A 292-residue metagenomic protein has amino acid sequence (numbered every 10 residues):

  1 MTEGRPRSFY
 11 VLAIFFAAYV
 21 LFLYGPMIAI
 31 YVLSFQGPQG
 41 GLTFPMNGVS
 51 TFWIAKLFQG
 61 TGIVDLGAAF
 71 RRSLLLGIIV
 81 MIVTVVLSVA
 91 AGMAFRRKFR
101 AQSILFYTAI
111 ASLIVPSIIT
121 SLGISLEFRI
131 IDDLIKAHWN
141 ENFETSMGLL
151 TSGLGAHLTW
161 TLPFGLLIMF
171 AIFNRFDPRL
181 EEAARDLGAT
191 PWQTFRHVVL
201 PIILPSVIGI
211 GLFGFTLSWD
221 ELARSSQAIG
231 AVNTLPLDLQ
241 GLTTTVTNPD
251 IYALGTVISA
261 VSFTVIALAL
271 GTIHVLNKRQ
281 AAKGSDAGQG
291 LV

Functional and structural regions predicted by a protein language model:
M1-L33: N-terminal signal-anchor/first transmembrane alpha helix
M1-R7, I78-A109, L122, L126 (+3 more regions): Transmembrane-helix boundary motif in ABC transporter permease subunits
T2-F9, G41, T51-D65, W219 (+2 more regions): Interhelical loop and adjacent transmembrane-helix boundary motif in polytopic membrane transport permeases
I14-M27, S152, L158-T159, F164-F170 (+2 more regions): Transmembrane alpha-helices
Y24-Q39, R72, S121-H138, L212-I229 (+2 more regions): A structural signal for multi-pass alpha-helical bundles of membrane permease subunits that mediate small-molecule
F44-P45, S103, I119-L158, W192 (+2 more regions): Membrane-interfacial helix termini and adjacent extracytoplasmic/periplasmic loops of multi-pass transporters
F70, A94-F95, A111, A171 (+2 more regions): Short hydrophobic faces within alpha-helices
R71, L75-L87, A91, R196 (+5 more regions): Hydrophobic alpha-helical transmembrane segments of multipass integral membrane proteins, especially permease/channel
